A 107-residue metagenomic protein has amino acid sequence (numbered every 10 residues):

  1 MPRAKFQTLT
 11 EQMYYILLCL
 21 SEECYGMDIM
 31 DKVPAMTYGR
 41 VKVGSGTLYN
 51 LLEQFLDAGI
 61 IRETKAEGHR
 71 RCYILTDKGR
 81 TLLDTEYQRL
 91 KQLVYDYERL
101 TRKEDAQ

Functional and structural regions predicted by a protein language model:
M1-P2, Y73: A positively charged, amphipathic N-terminal helix/segment that binds anionic biomolecules
R3, G59-R62, A106-Q107: Short, contiguous hydrophobic alpha-helices characteristic of membrane insertion segments
R3-T47: N-terminal helix-turn-helix DNA-binding core of bacterial DNA-binding proteins
I29, F55, L90: Alpha-helical transition-metal enzyme core signature, strongest for iron centers
Y49-Q54: Short, hydrophobic-biased segments on the C-terminal half of alpha helices that form "recognition helices"
L56-G68, C72-I74: Beta-hairpin "wing" of winged helix-turn-helix
G68-Y87: Basic, amphipathic "hinge/linker" alpha-helix immediately C-terminal to the N-terminal HTH DNA-binding motif
D84-Q107: Amphipathic alpha-helical dimerization/coiled-coil segments that flank or bridge DNA-binding/regulatory modules
